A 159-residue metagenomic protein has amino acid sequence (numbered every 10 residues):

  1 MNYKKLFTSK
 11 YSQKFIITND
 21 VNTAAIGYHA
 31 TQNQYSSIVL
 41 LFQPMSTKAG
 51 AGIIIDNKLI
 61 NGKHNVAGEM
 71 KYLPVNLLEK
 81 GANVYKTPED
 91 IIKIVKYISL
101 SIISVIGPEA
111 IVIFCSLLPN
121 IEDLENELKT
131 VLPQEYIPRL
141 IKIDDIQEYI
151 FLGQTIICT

Functional and structural regions predicted by a protein language model:
M1-V75: Phosphate-binding/catalytic loop of phosphoryl-transfer enzymes
K10-Y11, L59, V75-T159: ATP-binding/phosphotransfer module of carbohydrate and carboxylate kinases, centering on a glycine-rich
